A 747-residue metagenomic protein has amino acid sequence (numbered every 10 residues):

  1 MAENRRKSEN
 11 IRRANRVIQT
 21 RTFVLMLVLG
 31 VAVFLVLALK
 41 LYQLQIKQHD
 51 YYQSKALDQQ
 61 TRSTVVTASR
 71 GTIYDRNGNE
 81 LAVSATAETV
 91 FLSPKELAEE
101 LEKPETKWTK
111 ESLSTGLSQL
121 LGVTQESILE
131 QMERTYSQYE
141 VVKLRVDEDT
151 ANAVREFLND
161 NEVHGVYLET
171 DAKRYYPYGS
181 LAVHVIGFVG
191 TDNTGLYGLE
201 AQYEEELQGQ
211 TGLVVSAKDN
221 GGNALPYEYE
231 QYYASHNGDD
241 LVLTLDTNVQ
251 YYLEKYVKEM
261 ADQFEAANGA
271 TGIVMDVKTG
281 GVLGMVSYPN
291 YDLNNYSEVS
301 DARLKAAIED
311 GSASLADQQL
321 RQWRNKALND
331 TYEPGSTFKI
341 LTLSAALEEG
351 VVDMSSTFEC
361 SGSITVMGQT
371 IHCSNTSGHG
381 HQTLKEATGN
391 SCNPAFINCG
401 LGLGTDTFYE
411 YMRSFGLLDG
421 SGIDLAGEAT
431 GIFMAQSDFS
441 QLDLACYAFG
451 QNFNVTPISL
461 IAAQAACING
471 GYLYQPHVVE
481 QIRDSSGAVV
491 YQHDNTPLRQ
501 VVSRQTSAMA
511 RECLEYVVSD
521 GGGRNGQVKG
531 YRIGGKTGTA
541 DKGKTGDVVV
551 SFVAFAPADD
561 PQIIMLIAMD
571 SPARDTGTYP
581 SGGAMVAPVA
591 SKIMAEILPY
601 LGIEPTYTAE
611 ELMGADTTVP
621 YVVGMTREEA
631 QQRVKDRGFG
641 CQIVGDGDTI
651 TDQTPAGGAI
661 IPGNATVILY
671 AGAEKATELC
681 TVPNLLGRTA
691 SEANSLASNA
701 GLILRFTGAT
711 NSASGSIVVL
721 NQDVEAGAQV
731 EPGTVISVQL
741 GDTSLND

Functional and structural regions predicted by a protein language model:
M1-A302, T331, D406-G416, G526-V528 (+5 more regions): Periplasmic/cell-envelope proteins involved in peptidoglycan metabolism and beta-lactam response
R6, A82, E88, D219-Y232 (+4 more regions): Beta-lactam-recognizing serine transpeptidase/beta-lactamase-like catalytic domain environment
T61, V66-S69, R76, S84-A87 (+27 more regions): Extracytoplasmic
A68, P104-E111, L144-E148, N193-Y197 (+14 more regions): Soluble non-cytosolic domains of exported or imported proteins
A85, V163-E169, Q263-F264, S355-T357 (+3 more regions): Short, well-structured beta-strand/strand-turn elements
I128-S137, K173, A266-T279, E359-S363 (+5 more regions): Acidic/histidine-enriched alpha-helical segments
H493, G530, G535, I567-D747: Ligand-recognition elements built from short beta-strands and adjacent flexible loops
